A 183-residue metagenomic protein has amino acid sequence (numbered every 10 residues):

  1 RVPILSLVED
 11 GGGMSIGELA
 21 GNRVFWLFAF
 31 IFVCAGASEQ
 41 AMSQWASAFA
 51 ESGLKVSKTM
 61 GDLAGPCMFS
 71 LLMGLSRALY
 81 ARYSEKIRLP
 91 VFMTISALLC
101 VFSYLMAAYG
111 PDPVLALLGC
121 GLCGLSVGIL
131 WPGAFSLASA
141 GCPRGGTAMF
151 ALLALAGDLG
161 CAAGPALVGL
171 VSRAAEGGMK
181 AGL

Functional and structural regions predicted by a protein language model:
V2-F28: Juxtamembrane intracellular "pre-TM" segments in multi-pass secondary transporters
N22-C67, L71-G74: Extracytoplasmic gate region of multi-pass secondary transporters
V33, C67-L71, L98, A151-L159: Transmembrane alpha-helical cores of Major Facilitator Superfamily
A50-E51, Y83-S84, S139, V168-G177: Interfacial helix-cap and linker-helix signal at transmembrane-aqueous boundaries of multi-pass secondary transporters
V91-M106: Structural signature of the two symmetry-related core transmembrane helices
S103, V114-L122: Paired small-residue
G128-C142: Intracellular juxtamembrane helix-capping segments at the cytosolic ends of symmetry-related transmembrane helices
R144-G177: A late C-terminal transmembrane helix in Major Facilitator Superfamily
